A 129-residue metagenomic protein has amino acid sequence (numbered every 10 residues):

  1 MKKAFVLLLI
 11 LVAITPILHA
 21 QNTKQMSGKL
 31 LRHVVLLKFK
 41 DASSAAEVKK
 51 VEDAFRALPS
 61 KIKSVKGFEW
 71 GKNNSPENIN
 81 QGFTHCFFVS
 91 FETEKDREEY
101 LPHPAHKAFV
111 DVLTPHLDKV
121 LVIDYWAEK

Functional and structural regions predicted by a protein language model:
M1-A4, Q21: Positively charged n-region of N-terminal signal peptides that target proteins for export
A4-A13: Sec-dependent N-terminal signal peptides
L11, F55, K72, P104 (+1 more regions): Alpha-helix boundary/capping residues
I17-L18, T114: Short, composition-biased linear "edge" segments at structural boundaries
H19-T84, E92-E99, Y125-K129: Short S/T/G/P-rich N-terminal loop/turn motif that feeds into the first structured element of a domain
R97-P102, K107, D111: C-terminal structural segments of small proteins and small subunits
H116-V122, K129: C-terminal partner/receptor-binding element of secreted or periplasmic proteins
